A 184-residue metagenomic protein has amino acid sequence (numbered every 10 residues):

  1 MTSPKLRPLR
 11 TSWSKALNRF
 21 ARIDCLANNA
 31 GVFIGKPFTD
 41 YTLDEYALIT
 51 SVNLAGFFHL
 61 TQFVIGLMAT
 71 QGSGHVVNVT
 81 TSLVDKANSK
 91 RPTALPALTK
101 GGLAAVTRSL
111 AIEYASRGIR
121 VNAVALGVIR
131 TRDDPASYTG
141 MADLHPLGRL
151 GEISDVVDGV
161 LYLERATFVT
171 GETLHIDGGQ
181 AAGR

Functional and structural regions predicted by a protein language model:
K15-L26, I34, E45, S73 (+2 more regions): A glycine-rich helix->loop->beta "capping" turn within Rossmann-like NAD(P)(H)-dependent oxidoreductase domains
R22-I23, P37, M68-T81, S116-I119 (+1 more regions): Active-site loop of short-chain dehydrogenase/reductase
N29-I34, G178-G179: Conserved NAD(P)H cofactor-binding loop of Rossmann-fold oxidoreductase domains
P37-F38, E45-A47, M141: Substrate-binding pocket helix/loop in short-chain dehydrogenase/reductase
F58, E152-I176, A181: C-terminal substrate-recognition "lid" of short-chain dehydrogenase/reductases
T61, T99, T107: Active-site helix of classical SDR
G66, R108, I112-E113: Alpha-helical segment proximal to the catalytic Tyr-Lys
